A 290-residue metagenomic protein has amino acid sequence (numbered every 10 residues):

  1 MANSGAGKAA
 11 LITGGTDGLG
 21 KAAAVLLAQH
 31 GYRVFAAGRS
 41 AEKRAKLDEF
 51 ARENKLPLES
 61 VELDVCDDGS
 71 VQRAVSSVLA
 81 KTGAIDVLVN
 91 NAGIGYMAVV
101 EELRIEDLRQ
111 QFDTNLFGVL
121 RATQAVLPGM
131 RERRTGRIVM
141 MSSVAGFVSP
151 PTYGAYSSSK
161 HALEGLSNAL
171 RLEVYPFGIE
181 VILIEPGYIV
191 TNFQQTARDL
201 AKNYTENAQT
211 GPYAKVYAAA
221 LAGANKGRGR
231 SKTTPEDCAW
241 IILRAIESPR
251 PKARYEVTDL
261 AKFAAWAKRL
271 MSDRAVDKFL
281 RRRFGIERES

Functional and structural regions predicted by a protein language model:
T16-D17: Conserved glycine-rich cofactor-binding loop
H30-K46: Conserved glycine-rich Rossmann-like NAD(P)H-binding loop of the short-chain dehydrogenase/reductase
L63-R73, I105: The beta1-alpha1 cofactor-binding region of Rossmann-like NAD(H)/NADP(H)-dependent oxidoreductases
V99-V100, R104-R109: Substrate-binding pocket helix/loop in short-chain dehydrogenase/reductase
T123, S159-A162: Active-site helix of classical SDR
S143: Residue(s) in the substrate-gating loop at a strand-loop-helix junction that position the organic substrate next
P176-R228: C-terminal beta-strand-loop-alpha-helix "lid" module of Rossmann-like NAD(P)-dependent dehydrogenases
